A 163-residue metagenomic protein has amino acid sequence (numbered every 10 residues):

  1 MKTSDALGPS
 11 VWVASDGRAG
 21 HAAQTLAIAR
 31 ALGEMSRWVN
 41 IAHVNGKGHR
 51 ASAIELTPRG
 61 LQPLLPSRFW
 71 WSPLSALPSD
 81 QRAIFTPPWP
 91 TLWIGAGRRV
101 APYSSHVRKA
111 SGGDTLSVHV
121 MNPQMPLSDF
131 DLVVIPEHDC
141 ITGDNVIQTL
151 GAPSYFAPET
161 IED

Functional and structural regions predicted by a protein language model:
M1-S79: N-terminal pre-catalytic "stem/leader" segment of glycosyltransferase-like enzymes
A6, G48, P88, G112 (+1 more regions): Short, well-ordered coil/turn elements that cap or connect secondary structure elements
V13, N40, A53-E55, H119 (+2 more regions): Structural signal for conserved beta-strand scaffold positions within catalytic alpha/beta enzyme cores
S15, G97, E137: Glycine-rich, N-terminal phosphate-binding loop of Rossmann-like dinucleotide-binding domains
L26, S104-R108, D131, V146-I147: Short amphipathic alpha-helical segments
M35, G48-R50, D114, F130 (+1 more regions): A generic structural signal for alpha->beta connector loops
W71-L127, V134: Extended catalytic core of nucleotide-activated donor transferases of GT-like folds
L127-D163: A nucleotide-sugar donor-handling region in carbohydrate enzymes
